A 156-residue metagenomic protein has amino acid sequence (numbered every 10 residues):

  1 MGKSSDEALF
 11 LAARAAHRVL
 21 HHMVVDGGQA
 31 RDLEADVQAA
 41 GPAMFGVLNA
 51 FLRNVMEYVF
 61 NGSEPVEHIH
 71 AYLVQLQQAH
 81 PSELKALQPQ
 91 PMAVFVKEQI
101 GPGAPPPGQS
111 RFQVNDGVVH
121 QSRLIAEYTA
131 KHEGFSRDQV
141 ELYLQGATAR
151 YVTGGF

Functional and structural regions predicted by a protein language model:
M1-L33: Short N-terminal edge-element motif at the start of the domain
E7-L11, A39, A43-G46, E64 (+6 more regions): Alpha-helix boundary/N-cap detector
V19-Q29, M44-V47, M92-P102, G117-V118: Helix-boundary capping/turn motifs
H22-S63: N-terminal interaction modules that seed assembly of large macromolecular complexes
N54-P65, A130-Q139: Short helix-capping/linker segments at secondary-structure and domain boundaries
H68-L84, G146-F156: Short, mixed-charge aromatic SLiMs
L73-A130: Amphipathic protein-protein interaction modules
T129-F156: Glycine-rich, aromatic-bearing surface loops/beta-hairpins
